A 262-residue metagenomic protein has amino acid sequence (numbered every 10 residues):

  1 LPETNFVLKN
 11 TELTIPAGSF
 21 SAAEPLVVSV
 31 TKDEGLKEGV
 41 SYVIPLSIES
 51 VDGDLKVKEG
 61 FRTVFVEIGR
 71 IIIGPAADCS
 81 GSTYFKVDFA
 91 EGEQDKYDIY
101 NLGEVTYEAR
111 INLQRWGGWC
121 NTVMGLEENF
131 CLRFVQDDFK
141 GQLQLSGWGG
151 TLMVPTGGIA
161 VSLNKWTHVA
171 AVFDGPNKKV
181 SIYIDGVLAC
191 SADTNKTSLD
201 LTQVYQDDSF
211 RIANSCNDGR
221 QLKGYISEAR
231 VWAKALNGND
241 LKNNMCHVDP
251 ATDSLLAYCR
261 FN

Functional and structural regions predicted by a protein language model:
L1-G74, D95: Short boundary segments that mark the start of a structured unit
F61-G103: Low-complexity, glycine/proline/serine-rich flexible segments
G69-S80, R110-W116, F134-T197: Extracellular glycan-interaction surfaces
F89-Y107, G158-T167, D174, G219-Y225 (+1 more regions): Extracellular/lumenal carbohydrate-interaction signature centered on repeated Trp-anchored short motifs
V105-Q114, V169-A171, I212, A229-V231 (+1 more regions): Short hydrophobic/aromatic patches on beta-strands that form ligand-binding or substrate-lining surfaces
E108, G117-V135, I182-D185, K242-C246: Aromatic-rich beta-strand patches that line glycan-recognition/binding surfaces of extracellular proteins
A192-Y225, P250-L256: Flexible glycan-contacting loops in extracellular carbohydrate-active proteins
E228-N262: Extended recognition patches within non-cytosolic domains
